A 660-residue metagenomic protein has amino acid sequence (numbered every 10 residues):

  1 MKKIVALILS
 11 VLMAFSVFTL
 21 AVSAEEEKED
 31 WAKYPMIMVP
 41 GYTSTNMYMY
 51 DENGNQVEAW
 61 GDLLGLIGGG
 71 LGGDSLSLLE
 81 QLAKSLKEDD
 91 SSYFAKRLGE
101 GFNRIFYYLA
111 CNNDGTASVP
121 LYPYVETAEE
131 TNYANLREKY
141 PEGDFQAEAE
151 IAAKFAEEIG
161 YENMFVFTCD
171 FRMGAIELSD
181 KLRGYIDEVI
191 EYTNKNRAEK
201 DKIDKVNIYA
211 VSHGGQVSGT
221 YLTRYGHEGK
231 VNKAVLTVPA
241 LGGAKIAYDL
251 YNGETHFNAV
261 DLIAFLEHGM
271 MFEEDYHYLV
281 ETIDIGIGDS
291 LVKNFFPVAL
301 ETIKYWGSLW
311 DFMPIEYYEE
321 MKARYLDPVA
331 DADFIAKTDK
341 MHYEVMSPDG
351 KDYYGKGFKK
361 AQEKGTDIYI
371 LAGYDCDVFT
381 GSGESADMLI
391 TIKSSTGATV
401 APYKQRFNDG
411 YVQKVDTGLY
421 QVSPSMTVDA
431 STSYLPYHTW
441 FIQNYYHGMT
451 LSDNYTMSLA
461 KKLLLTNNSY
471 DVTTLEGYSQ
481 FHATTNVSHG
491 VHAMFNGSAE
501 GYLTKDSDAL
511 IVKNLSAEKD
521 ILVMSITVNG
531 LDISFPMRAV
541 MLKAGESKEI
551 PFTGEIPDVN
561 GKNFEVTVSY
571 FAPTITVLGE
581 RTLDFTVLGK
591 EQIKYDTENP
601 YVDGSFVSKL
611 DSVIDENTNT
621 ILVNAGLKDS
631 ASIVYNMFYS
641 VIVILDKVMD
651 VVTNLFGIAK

Functional and structural regions predicted by a protein language model:
L9, M13-V17: Hydrophobic core
V17-K28: Sec-dependent signal peptide cleavage junction
E26-Y209, H213-E267, D377, D387-N496 (+2 more regions): N-terminal non-catalytic accessory region
E162-I176, A299-S385: Alpha/beta-hydrolase fold catalytic core
G253, N258-A330, I335: Alpha/beta-hydrolase-fold enzymes
V512-S516: Asparagine-centered strand-capping/turn motif at beta-strand->loop junctions
E546-F552: Short strand-edge motifs at loop-to-beta-strand transitions and within beta-strands of extracellular beta-rich domains
F552-D558: Short, hydrophobic beta-strand segments
